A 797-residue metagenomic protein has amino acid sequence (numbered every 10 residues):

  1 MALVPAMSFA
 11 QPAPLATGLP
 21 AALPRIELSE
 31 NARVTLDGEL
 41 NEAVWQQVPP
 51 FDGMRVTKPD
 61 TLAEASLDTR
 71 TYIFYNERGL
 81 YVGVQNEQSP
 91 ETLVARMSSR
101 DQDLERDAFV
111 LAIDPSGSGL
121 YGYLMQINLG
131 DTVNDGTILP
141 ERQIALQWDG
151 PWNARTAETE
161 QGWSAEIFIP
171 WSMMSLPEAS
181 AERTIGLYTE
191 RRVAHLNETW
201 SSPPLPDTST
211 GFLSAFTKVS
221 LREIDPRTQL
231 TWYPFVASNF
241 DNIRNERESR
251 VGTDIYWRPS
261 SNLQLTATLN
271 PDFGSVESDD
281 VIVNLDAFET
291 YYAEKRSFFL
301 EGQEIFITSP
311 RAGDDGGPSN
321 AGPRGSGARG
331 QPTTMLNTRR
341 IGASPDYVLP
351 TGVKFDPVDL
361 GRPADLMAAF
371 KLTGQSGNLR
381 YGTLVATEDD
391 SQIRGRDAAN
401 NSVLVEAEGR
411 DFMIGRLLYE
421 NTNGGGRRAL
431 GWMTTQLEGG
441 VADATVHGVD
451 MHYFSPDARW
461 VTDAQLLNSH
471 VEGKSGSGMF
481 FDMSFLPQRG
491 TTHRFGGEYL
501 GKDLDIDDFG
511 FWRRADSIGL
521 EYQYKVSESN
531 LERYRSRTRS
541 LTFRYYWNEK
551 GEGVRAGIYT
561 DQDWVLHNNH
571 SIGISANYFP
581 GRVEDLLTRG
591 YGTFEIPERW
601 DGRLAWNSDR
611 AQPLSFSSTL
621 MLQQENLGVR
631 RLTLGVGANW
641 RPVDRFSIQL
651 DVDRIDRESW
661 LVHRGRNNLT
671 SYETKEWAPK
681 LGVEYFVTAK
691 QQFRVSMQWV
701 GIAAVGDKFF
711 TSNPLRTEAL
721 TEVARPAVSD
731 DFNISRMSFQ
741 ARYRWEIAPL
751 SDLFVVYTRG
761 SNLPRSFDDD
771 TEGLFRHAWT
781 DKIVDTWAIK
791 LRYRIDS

Functional and structural regions predicted by a protein language model:
M1-S8: Bacterial N-terminal signal peptides
A10-L418, V441, D781: Structural preference for beta-rich elements and adjacent junctions enriched in aromatics
R78-L80, Y121, W163, A181-I185 (+14 more regions): Outer-envelope beta-barrel architecture signal
P204-R227, D389-D457, H570-Q623, V629-T633 (+1 more regions): Outer-membrane beta-barrel transmembrane domain signature of Gram-negative proteins, especially the mid-to-C-terminal
P234, V251, I255, L263 (+9 more regions): Extended, hydrophobic alpha-helical segments in both membrane/secreted and soluble proteins
N242-I243, D254, D286, N401-E408 (+7 more regions): Alpha-helix capping and helix-loop boundary segments enriched in small/acidic/polar residues
T253-L269, F370, M451-Y453, M483 (+3 more regions): Conserved catalytic-core segments centered on acid/base and nucleophilic motifs
D365, D457, A464-S797: Exposed, low-structure sequence patches enriched in small/polar residues
